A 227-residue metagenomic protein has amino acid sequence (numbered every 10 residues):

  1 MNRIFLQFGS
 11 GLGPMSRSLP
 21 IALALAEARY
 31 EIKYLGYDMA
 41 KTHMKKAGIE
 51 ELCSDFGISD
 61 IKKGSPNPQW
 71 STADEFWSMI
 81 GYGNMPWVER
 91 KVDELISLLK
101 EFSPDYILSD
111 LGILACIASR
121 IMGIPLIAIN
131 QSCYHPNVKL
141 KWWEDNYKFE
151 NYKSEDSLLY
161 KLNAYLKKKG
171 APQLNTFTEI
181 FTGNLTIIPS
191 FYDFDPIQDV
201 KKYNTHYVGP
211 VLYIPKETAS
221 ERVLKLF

Functional and structural regions predicted by a protein language model:
M1-L108, C116-A118, C133-P136: Glycosyltransferase specificity loop/lid
M1-N2, K202, I214-F227: Nucleotide-sugar donor-binding and catalytic loop/hinge architecture of NDP-sugar-dependent glycosyltransferases
A47-G57, I124-L126, K201-L212: Active-site regions of enzymes building and remodeling cell-envelope glycoconjugates
K100, T178-F181, F227: Solvent-exposed alpha-helices and their adjacent loops that cap or buttress functional pockets in soluble metabolic
D110-I113, F191-Y192: Short, well-ordered beta-to-alpha junction loops that form the rim of enzyme active sites and present histidine/acidic
I117-P125: Alpha-helix C-terminal capping segments
P125-N204: Active-site-proximal region of nucleotide-activated glycan assembly enzymes, centered on histidine/acidic-rich loops
F191, V208-E217: Short beta-strand->alpha-helix junction loop in the catalytic core of nucleotide-activated group-transfer enzymes
